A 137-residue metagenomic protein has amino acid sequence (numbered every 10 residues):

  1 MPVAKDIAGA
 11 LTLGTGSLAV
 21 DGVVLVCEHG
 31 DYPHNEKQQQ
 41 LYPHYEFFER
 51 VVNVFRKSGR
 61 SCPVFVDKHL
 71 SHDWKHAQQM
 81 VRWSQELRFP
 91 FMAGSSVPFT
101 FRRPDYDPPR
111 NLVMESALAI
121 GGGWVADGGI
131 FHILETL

Functional and structural regions predicted by a protein language model:
M1-P63, K75, Q79, Q85-E86: N-terminal glycine-/serine-/threonine-rich beta1-alpha1-beta2 phosphate-ribose binding loop of Rossmann-like
K68-H69: Short helix/strand-capping hinge loops at secondary-structure junctions that flank key functional elements
H72-H76, R103: Glycine-rich, charge-decorated loop segments at or immediately adjacent to ligand/cofactor-binding or catalytic sites
W83-L137: Predominantly a Rossmann-like dinucleotide-binding segment in NAD(P)-dependent oxidoreductases
